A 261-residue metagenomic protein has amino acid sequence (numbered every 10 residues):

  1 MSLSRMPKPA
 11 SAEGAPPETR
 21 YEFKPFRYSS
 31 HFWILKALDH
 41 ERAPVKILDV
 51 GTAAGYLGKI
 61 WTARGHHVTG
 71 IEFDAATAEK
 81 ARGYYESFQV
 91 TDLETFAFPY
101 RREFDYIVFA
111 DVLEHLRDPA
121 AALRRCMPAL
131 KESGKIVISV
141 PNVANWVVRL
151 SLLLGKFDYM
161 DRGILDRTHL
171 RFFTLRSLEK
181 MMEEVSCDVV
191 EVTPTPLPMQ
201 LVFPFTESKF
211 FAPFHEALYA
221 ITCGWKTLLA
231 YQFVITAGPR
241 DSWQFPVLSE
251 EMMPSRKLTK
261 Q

Functional and structural regions predicted by a protein language model:
M1-V108, A120-L123, P194-E207, P213-A220 (+2 more regions): Conserved N-terminal segment of class I S-adenosyl-L-methionine
A110-H115: Short catalytic micro-motifs in class I SAM-dependent methyltransferases
R117-A121, V148: Short N-terminal helix/helix-N-cap motif within the alpha/beta-hydrolase-1
A121-K135: A short glycine-rich, Lys/Arg-flanked "PGG" loop and its adjoining helix->strand segment in the class I
I138-M160: Conserved class I S-adenosyl-L-methionine
M160-S177: Acceptor-substrate binding/catalytic loop of class I
R176-T193: A SAM-dependent methyltransferase catalytic signature shared across enzymes that methylate proteins
